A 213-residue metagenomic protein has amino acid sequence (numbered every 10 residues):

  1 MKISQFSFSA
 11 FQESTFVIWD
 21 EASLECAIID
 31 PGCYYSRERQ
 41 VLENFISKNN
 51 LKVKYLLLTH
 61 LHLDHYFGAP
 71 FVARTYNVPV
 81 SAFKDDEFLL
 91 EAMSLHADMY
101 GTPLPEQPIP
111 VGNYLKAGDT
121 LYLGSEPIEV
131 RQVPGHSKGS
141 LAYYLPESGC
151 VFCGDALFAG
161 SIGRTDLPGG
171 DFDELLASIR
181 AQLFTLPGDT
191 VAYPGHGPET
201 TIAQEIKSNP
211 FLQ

Functional and structural regions predicted by a protein language model:
M1-N49, A142-G154: Conserved beta-strand hairpin/beta-sheet module of binuclear metal-dependent hydrolase folds, prominently
F6-F8, L104, P110-G112, Q132-P134: Short Gly/Pro-enriched turn/cap motifs at secondary-structure boundaries
I18, T59, V133: Conserved S/T- and glycine-rich ATP-binding loop of Class I adenylate-forming
L24, C33-Y34, H96, T120-Q213: Metallo-beta-lactamase
I28-D30, Y55-L57, V130-Q132: Short catalytic-loop micro-motif centered on adjacent basic/acidic residues
Y34-R39, E43-Y122, S208-F211: Active-site HxH/HxHxD metal-binding segment of metal-dependent hydrolases
